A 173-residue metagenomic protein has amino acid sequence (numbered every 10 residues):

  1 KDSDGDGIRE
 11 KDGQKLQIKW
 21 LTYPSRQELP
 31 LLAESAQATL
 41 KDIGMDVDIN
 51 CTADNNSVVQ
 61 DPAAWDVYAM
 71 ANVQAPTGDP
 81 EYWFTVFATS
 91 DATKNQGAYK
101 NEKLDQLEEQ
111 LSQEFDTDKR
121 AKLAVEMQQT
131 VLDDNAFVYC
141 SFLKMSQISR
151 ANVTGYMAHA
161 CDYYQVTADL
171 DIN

Functional and structural regions predicted by a protein language model:
K1-A38, E126: Append "and occasionally in soluble cytosolic enzymes with long acidic Gly/Pro-rich linkers
Q17-K19, D48, Y139: A structural signal for isolated positions on well-ordered beta-strands in alpha/beta enzyme cores
L21-S25, T52, L143: Short strand-loop junctions, especially beta-strand C-caps/beta-turns that link beta-sheets to coils or alpha-helices
T22-P24, I43-G44, K94-N95: Short, contiguous strand/loop micro-motifs
E28-Q37, V58-N173: Detector for C-terminal structural segments
S35-I49: Short alpha-helix C-terminal cap/hinge motif
I49-Q60: Short helix-initiation/N-cap motifs at beta->coil->alpha
